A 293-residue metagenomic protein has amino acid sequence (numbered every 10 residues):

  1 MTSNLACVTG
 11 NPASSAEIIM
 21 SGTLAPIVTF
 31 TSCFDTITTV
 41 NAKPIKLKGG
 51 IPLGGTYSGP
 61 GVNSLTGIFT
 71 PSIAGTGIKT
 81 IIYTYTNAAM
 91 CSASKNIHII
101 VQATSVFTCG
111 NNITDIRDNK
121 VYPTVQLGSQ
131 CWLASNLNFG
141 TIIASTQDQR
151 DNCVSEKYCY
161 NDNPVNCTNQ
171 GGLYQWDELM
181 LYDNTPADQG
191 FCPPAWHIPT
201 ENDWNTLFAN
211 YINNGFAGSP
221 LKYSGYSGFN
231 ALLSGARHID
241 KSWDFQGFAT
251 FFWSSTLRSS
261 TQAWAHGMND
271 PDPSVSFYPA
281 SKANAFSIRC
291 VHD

Functional and structural regions predicted by a protein language model:
M1-S105: Proline- and Ser/Thr-rich low-complexity, intrinsically disordered segments
T104-D293: Conserved positions within compact, well-structured domain cores
